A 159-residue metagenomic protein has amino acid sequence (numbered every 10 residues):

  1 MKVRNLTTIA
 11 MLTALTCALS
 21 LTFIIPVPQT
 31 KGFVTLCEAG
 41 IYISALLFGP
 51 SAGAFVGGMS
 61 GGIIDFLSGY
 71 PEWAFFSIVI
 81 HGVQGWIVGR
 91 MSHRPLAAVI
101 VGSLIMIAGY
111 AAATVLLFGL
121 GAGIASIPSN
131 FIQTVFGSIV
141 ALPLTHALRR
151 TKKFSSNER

Functional and structural regions predicted by a protein language model:
M1-R159: Loop-helix junctions at membrane interfaces
